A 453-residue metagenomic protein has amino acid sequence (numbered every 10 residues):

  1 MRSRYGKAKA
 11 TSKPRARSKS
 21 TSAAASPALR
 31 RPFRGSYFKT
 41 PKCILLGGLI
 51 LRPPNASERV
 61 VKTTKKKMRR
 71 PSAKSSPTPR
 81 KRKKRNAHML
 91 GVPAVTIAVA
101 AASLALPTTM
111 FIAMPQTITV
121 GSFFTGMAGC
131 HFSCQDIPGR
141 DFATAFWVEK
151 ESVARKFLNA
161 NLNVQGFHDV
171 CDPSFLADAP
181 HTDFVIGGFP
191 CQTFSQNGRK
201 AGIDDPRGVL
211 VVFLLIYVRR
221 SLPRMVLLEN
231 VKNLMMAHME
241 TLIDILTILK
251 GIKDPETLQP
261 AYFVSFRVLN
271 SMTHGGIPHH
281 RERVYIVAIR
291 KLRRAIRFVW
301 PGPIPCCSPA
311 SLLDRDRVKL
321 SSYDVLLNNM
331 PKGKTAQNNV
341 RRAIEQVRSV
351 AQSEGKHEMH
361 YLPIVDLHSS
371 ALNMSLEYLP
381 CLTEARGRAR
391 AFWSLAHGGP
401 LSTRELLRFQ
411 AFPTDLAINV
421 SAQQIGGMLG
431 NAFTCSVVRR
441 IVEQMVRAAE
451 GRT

Functional and structural regions predicted by a protein language model:
M1-G47, L51-N86: Arg/Lys-rich, intrinsically disordered low-complexity tails that mediate electrostatic binding and condensation
L106-P107: Conserved alpha-helix/loop element of class I SAM-dependent methyltransferases that forms part of the SAM/SAH-binding
F111-M225, K232-E240: Core alpha/beta nucleotide-donor-binding catalytic domains of modification enzymes
M127-A128, P190-F194, K232-N233, H274 (+4 more regions): Short, solvent-exposed loop/turn segments at secondary-structure junctions
P173-T182, Q192-C381: Class I S-adenosyl-L-methionine
N338-T453: C-terminal target-recognition/interaction regions appended to catalytic cores
